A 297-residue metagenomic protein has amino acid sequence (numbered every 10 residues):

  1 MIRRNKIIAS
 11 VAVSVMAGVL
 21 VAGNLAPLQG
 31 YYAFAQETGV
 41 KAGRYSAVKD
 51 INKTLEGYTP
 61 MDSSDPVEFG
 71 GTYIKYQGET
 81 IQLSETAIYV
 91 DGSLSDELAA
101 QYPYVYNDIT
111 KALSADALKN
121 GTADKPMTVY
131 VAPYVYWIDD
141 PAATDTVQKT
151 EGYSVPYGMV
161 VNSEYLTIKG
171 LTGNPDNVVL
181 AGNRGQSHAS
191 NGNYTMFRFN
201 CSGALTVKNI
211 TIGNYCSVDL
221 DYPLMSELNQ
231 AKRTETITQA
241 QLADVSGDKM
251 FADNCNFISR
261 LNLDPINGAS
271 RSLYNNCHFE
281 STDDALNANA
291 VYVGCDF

Functional and structural regions predicted by a protein language model:
R3-Y106, T110-T128, T146-G152, D176 (+2 more regions): Extracellular "leader-to-stem" segments immediately downstream of a signal peptide or signal-anchor in secreted/lumenal
D91, A132, K169-L171, N200 (+8 more regions): Feature marks extracellular polysaccharide-active and adherence modules
L94-S95, Y134-W137, T172-P175: Acidic glycine-/aspartate-rich tracts in secreted/extracellular proteins
Y104, P126, A143, G152-Y153 (+2 more regions): Right-handed parallel beta-helix/beta-spiral solenoid domain characteristic of secreted/periplasmic
I109-T122, W137-S163, I168, L263-A269 (+1 more regions): Short, T/G/N/S-enriched strand-turn elements that build extracellular solenoid repeat scaffolds
I168-K169, L205-V207, M250-D253, S272-N275 (+1 more regions): All-beta strand scaffolds that present successive hydrophobic residues in beta-strands
M196, A240-L242, L263-D264, A285: Structural detector of coil-to-beta-strand junctions
F279-S281, A285-A290, G294-F297: Active-site-proximal binding-pocket segments
